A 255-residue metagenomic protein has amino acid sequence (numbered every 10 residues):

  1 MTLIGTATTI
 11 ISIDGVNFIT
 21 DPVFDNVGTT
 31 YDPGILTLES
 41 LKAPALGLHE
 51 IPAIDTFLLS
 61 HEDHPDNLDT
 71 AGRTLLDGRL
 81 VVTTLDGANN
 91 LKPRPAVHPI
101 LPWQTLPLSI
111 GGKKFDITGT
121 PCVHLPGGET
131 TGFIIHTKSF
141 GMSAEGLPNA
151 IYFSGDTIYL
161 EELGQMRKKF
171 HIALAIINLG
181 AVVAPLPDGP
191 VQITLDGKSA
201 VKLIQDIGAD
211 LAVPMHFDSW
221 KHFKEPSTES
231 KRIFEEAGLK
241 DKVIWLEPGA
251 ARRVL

Functional and structural regions predicted by a protein language model:
M1-L41, E229, I233-E236, P248: Zn-dependent metallo-beta-lactamase
I4-D14, P107-A173, V191-L195: Catalytic core of the metallo-beta-lactamase
V16-F18, D55-T56, L80, F115 (+3 more regions): Structural motif
V16-L59, T70-T74, L125-G127, Y159-K169: Pre-active-site segment of Zn-dependent metallo-hydrolases
N26-V27, E62-L68, A88-L91, Q104-L106 (+5 more regions): Active-site environment of divalent metal-dependent phosphoester hydrolases
S40, V82, D86, I158-A250: Cap/insert and terminal regions of metallo-dependent hydrolase folds
I54-P65, A212: Metallo-beta-lactamase
L80-P148, R232-L255: Metallo-beta-lactamase
